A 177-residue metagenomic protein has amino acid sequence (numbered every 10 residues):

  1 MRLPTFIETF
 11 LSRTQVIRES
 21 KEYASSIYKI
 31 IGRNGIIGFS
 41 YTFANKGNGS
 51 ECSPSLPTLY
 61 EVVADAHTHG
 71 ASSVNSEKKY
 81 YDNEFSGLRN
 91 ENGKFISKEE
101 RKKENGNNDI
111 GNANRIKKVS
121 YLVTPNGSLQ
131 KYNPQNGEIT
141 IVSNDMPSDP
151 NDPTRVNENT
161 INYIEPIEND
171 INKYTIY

Functional and structural regions predicted by a protein language model:
T5-S12: Short Pro/Gly-enriched beta-strand edge/turn motifs at strand-loop
R13-E19: Short consensus segments that form the blades of beta-propeller domains, in both extracellular/periplasmic
E19-K21, R115: A generic fold-level signal
E22, S26-G32: Short, contiguous, well-structured surface segments enriched in hydrophobic/aromatic residues
R33-Y60: Betabetaalpha-Me/HNH-type nuclease active-site subdomain
E51-Y177: Active-site-proximal loop/helix of nucleotide/amide-processing enzymes and allied scaffolds
